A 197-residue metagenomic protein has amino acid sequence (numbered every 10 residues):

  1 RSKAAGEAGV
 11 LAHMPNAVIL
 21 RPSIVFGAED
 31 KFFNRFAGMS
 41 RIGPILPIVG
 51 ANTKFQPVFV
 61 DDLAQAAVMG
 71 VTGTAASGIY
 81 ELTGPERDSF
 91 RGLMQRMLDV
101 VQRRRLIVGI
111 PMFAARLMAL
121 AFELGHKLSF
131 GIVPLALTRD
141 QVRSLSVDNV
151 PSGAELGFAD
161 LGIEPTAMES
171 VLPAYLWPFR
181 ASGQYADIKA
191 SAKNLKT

Functional and structural regions predicted by a protein language model:
R1, K31-F32, G50-T72, G78-E81 (+1 more regions): Substrate-positioning beta->alpha
E7-K31: Conserved beta-loop-beta element that borders a ligand/cofactor-binding pocket
R21-P22, G84, S146, A159: A secondary-structure boundary/capping signal
G27-R35, G70-Y80, E86, Q102-R105: Glycine/proline-rich active-site loop of Rossmann-fold NAD(P)-dependent oxidoreductases
F36-G50: A short C-terminal helix-loop "cap" of Rossmann-like NAD(P)-dependent dehydrogenase/epimerase domains
K54-D61, Y80-V100, G109-L120, E164-T166: Substrate-binding strand-loop-helix patch in Rossmann-like NAD(P)-dependent oxidoreductase/epimerase domains
F113-T197: A hydrophobic C-terminal alpha-helical subdomain
